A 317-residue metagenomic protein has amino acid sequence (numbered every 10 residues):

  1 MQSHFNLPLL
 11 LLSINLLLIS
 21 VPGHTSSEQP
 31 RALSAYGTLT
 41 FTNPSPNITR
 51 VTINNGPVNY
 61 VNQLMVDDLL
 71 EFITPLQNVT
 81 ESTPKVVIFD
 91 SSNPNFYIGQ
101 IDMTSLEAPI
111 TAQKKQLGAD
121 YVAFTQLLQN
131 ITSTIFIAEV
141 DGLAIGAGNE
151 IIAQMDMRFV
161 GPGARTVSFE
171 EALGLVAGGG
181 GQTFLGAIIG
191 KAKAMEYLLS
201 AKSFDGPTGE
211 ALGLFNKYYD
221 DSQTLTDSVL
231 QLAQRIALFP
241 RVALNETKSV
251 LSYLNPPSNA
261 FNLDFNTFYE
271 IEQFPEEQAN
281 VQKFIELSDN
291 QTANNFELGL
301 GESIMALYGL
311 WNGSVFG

Functional and structural regions predicted by a protein language model:
H4-P8, I19-D90: Conserved CoA-thioester-binding segment of acyl-CoA-metabolizing enzymes
L12-L17: Bacterial N-terminal signal peptides
H24-P46, N55, L76, P94-Y97 (+3 more regions): C-terminal alpha-helix plus adjacent terminal tail
V51, D68-L69, F89, I135 (+4 more regions): Terminal peptide-recognition signature
L64, D68-L70, D120-A123, S228 (+3 more regions): Charged catalytic carboxylate motif
F72-P75, A119-T134: Catalytic-core regions built around general acid/base machinery
T83, D90-A123, A144, G174: Glycine- (often His-adjacent) and acidic-residue-rich active-site loop that binds/positions the CoA thioester
Q129-R241: Crotonase-fold acyl-CoA enzyme core
